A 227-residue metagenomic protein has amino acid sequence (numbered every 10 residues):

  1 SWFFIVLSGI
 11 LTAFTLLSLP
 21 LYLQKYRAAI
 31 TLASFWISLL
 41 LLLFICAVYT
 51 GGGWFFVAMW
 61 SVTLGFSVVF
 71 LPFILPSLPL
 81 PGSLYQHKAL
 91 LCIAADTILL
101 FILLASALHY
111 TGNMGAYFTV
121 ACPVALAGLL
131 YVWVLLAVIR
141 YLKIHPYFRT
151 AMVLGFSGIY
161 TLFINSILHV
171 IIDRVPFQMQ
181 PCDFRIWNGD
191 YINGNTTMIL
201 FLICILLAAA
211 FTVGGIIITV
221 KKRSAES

Functional and structural regions predicted by a protein language model:
S1-L7, L23-A29, L42-G65, G82-L90 (+5 more regions): Membrane-helix interface and helix-disruption motif detector
F3, S34, T50-G52, F56-L71 (+5 more regions): Alpha-helical transmembrane segments and their membrane-interface anchoring/capping motifs
G9-L17, L39-L42, T63-F73, T97-S106 (+2 more regions): Hydrophobic core of alpha-helical transmembrane segments in multi-pass integral membrane proteins
F14-Q24, F70-S83, A137-I139: C-terminal ends of transmembrane helices
T31-S38, C92-L99, F148-Y160: Central hydrophobic cores of alpha-helical transmembrane segments in multi-pass integral membrane proteins
F70-S77, L104-S106, L126-R149, L162-I167 (+1 more regions): Alpha-helical transmembrane segments in multipass membrane proteins, preferentially the mid-helix core
P81, Y85-K88, A95, E226-S227: Eukaryotic Cys/His-coordinated zinc-binding finger proteins and their flanking intrinsically disordered Ser/Pro-rich
R140-S227: C-terminal membrane-adjacent module
